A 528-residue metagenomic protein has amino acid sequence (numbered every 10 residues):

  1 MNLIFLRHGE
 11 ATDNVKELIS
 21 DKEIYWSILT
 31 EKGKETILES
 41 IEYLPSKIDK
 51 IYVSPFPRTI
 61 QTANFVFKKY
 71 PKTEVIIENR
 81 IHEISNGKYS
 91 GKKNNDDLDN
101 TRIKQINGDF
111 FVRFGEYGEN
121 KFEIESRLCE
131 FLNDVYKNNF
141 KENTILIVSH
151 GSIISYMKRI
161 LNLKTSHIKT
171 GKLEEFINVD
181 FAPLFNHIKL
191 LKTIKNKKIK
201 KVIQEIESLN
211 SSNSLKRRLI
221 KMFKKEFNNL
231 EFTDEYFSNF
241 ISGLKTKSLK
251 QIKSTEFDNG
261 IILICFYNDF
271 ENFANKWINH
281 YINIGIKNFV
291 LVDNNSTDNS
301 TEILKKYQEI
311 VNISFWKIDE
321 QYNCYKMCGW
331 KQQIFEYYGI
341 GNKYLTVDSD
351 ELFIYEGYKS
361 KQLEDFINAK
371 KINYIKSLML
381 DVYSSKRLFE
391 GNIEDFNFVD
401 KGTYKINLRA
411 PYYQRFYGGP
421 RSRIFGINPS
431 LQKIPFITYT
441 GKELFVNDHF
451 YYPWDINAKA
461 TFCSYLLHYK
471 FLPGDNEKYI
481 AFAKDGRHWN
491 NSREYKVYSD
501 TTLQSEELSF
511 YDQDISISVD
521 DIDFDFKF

Functional and structural regions predicted by a protein language model:
N2-T73: Active-site-proximal alpha-helix that buttresses catalytic centers in soluble enzyme cores
D13-K16, S20-I28, K69-C129, F185-H187 (+1 more regions): Phosphate-handling substructures
E83-D96, F140-N143, S155-K225: Acidic, low-complexity terminal tails and accessory targeting/binding regions of phosphate-metabolizing enzymes
R217, M222-K276: N-proximal low-complexity "stem/linker" segments adjacent to membrane-targeting elements
N228-E231, M327-G329, Y355-F528: Catalytic-site signature of metal-activated, phosphate-bearing donor transferases, centered on the GT-A/GT-A-like
I282-E320: Acidic donor-binding segment of Leloir-type glycosyltransferases
N294, D348-E351: Short acidic donor-binding/metal-coordinating loop in glycosyltransferase active sites
L304-Y344, I354-Y355: Active-site-proximal specificity loops/subdomain of glycosyltransferases
